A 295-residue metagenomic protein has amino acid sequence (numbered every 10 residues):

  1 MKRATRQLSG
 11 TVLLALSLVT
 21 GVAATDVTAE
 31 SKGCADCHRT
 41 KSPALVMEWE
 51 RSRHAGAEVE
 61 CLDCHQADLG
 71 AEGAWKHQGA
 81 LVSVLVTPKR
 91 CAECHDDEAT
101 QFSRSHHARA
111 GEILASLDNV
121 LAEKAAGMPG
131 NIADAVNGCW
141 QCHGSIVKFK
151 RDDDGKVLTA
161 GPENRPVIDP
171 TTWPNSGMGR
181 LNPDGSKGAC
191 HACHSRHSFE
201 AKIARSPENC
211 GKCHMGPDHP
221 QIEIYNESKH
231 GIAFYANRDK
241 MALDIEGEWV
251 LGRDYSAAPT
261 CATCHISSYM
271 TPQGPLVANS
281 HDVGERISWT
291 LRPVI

Functional and structural regions predicted by a protein language model:
M1-V12: Bacterial N-terminal signal peptides that target proteins for export
G10-G21: Bacterial N-terminal signal peptides
V19-A29: Bacterial Sec-dependent signal peptides at the C-terminal "C-region" and cleavage site
K32-D36: Secreted, propeptide-processed cysteine-rich mini-domains
A44-V59, E72-A135, S145-I295: Primarily the internal scaffold of c-type cytochrome electron-transfer domains, especially repeated/multiheme c-type
